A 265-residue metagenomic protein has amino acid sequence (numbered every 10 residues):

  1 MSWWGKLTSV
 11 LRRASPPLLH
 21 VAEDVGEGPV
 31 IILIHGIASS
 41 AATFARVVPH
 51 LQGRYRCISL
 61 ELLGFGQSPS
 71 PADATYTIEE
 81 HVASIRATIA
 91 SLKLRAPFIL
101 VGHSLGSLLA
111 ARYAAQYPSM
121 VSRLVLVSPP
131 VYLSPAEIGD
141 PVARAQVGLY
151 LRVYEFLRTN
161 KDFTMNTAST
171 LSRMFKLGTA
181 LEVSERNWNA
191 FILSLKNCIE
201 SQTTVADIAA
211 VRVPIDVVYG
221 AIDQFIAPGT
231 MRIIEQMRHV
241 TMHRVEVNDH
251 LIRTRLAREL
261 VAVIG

Functional and structural regions predicted by a protein language model:
M1-L33, Q52-R56, A87-P97, V131 (+5 more regions): Alpha/beta-hydrolase fold catalytic core
E23-Q67: Conserved HGGG/HGGXW glycine-rich cap/lid loop of the alpha/beta-hydrolase fold
R46, R112-Q116: Active-site signature of alpha/beta-hydrolase-fold catalytic machinery across serine- and Asp/Cys-nucleophile hydrolases
S59-V101: Active-site loop/oxyanion-hole signature of alpha/beta-hydrolase fold enzymes
G102-G106, A110: Gly/Ala-rich beta-loop-alpha elbow adjacent to hydrolase catalytic centers
A115, R123-Y154: Flexible "cap/lid" loop of the alpha/beta hydrolase fold
L126, P135-I138, Y154-A210: Conserved alpha/beta-hydrolase catalytic His-Asp/Glu region
D216-N248, T254: Conserved loop-alpha-helix segment in the C-terminal half of the alpha/beta-hydrolase fold that carries the catalytic
